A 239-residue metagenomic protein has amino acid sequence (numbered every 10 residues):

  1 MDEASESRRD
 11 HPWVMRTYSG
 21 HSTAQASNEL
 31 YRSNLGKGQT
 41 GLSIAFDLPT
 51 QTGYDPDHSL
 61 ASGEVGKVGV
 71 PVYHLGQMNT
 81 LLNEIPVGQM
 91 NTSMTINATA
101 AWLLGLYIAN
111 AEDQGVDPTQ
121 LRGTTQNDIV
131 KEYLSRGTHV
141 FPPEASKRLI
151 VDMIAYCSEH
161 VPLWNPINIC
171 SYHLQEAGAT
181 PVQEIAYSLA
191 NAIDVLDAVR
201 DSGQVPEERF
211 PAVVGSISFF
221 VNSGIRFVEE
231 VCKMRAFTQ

Functional and structural regions predicted by a protein language model:
M1-E230: Catalytic alpha/beta active-site cores
V195, R235-T238: Glycine-rich ThDP/TPP pyrophosphate-binding loop and its adjacent helix/strand module within ThDP-dependent enzymes
